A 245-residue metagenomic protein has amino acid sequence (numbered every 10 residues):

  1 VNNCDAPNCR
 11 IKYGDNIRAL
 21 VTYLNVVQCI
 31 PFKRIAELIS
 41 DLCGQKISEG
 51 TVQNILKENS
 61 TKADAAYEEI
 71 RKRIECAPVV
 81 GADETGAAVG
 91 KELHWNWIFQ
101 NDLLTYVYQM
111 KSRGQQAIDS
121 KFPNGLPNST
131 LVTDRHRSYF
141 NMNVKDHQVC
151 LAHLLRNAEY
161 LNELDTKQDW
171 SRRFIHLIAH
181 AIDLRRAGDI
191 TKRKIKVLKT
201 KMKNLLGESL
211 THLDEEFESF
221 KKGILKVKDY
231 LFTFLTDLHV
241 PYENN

Functional and structural regions predicted by a protein language model:
V1-N245: Catalytic center-proximal scaffold of phosphoryl-transfer enzymes
